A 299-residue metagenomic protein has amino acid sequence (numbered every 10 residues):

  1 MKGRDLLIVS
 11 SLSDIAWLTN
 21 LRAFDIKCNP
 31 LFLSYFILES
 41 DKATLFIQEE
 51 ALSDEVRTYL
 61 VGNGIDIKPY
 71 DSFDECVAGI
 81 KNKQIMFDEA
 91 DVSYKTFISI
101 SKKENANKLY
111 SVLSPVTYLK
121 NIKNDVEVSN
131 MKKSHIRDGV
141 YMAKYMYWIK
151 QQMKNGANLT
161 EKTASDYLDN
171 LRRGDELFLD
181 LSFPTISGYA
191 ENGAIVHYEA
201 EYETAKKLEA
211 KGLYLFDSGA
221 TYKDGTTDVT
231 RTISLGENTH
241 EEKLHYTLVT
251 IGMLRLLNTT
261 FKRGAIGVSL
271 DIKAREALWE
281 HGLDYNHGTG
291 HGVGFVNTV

Functional and structural regions predicted by a protein language model:
M1-V299: Active-site neighborhoods and metal-handling regions in enzymes and metal-associated proteins
